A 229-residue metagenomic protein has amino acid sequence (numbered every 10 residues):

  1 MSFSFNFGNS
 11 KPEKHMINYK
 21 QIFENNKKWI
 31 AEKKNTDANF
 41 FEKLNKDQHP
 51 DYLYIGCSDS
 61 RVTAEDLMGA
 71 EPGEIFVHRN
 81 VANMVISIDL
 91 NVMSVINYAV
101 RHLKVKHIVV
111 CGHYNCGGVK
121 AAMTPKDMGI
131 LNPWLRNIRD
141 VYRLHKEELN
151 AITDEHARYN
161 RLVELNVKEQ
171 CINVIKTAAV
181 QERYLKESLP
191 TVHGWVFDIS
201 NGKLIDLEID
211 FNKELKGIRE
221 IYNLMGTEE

Functional and structural regions predicted by a protein language model:
F3-P50, A82-L103, G117-E229: Divalent-metal-activated hydrolytic enzyme cores
K33-E74: N-terminal short beta-loop-beta anion/metal-coordinating cradle
I55-C57, R79, V109-H113, H193-D198: Short beta-strand segments
T63-N91: A glycine-rich, hydrophobic loop/mini-helix early in the fold
K106: Short acidic/polar active-site loop segments enriched in Thr and Asp
